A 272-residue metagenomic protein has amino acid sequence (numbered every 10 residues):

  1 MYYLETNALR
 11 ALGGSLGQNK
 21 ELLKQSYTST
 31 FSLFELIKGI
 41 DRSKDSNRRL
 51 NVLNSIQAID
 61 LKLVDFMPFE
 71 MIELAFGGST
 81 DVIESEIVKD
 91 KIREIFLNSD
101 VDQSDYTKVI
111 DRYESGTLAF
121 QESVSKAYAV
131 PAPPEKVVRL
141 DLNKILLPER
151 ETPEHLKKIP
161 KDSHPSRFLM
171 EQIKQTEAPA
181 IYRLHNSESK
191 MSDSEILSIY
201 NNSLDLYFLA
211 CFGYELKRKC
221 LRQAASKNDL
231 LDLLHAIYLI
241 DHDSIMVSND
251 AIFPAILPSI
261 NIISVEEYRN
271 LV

Functional and structural regions predicted by a protein language model:
M1-H242, A251-V272: Active-site-proximal, substrate-binding regions of enzyme catalytic domains and RNA-binding/basic surfaces
M246-V247: Paired acidic/hydrophobic, glycine-rich loop segments that form the ligand-binding mouth/hinge of periplasmic-binding
